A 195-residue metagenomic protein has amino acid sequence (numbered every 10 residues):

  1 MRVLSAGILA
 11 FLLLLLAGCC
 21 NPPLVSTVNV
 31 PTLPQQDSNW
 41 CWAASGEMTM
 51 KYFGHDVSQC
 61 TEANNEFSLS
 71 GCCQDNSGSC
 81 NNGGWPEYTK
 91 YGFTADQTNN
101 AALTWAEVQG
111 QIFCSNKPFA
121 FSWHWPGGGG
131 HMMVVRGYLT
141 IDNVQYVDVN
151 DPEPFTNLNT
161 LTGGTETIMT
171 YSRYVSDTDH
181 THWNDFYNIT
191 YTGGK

Functional and structural regions predicted by a protein language model:
M1-S5: Positively charged n-region of N-terminal signal peptides that target proteins for export
L9-L13: Hydrophobic helical h-region of N-terminal Sec-dependent signal peptides in bacterial secretory/periplasmic proteins
L16-G18: C-terminal motif of bacterial Sec signal peptides marking the signal peptidase cleavage site
L24-N29, M50, T61-K195: Conserved active-site-adjacent core of cysteine acyl-enzyme catalytic domains
T32-A44, D56, G78-N82, A102-L103: Soluble non-cytosolic domains of exported or imported proteins
T49-D56: Short capping motifs at secondary-structure boundaries
